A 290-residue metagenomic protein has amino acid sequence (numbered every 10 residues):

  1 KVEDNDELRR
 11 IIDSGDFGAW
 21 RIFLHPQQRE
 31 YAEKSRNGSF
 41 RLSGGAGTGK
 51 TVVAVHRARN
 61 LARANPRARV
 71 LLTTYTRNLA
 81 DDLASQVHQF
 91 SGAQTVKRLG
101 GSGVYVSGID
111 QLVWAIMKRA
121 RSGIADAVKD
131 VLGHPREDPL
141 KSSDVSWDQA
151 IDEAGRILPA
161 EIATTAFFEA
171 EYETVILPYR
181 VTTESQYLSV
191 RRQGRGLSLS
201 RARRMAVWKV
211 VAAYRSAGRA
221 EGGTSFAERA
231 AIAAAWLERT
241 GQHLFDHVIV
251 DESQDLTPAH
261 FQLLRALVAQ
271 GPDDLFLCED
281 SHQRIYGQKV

Functional and structural regions predicted by a protein language model:
V2-R21: Conserved adenine-nucleotide phosphate-binding loops and their immediately adjacent elements
E7-R10, A206, V210: Extracellular cell-wall/glycan-interacting regions and their flexible linkers
F17, R21, H25-R69, Y75-D130 (+3 more regions): Conserved helicase motor core of SF1/SF2 NTP-dependent helicases
A46, E184-V190, E221-A231: Short coil/turn segments at secondary-structure boundaries
R121-R203: ATP-hydrolysis module of ASCE/P-loop NTPase motor domains, specifically the Walker B Asp-Glu catalytic pair
F167-E171, K209, E228, I232: Amphipathic alpha-helical interaction segments
Q186-R191, R195-G196, R201, A231 (+3 more regions): Extended, charge-rich low-complexity regions and/or helical-solenoid scaffolds
